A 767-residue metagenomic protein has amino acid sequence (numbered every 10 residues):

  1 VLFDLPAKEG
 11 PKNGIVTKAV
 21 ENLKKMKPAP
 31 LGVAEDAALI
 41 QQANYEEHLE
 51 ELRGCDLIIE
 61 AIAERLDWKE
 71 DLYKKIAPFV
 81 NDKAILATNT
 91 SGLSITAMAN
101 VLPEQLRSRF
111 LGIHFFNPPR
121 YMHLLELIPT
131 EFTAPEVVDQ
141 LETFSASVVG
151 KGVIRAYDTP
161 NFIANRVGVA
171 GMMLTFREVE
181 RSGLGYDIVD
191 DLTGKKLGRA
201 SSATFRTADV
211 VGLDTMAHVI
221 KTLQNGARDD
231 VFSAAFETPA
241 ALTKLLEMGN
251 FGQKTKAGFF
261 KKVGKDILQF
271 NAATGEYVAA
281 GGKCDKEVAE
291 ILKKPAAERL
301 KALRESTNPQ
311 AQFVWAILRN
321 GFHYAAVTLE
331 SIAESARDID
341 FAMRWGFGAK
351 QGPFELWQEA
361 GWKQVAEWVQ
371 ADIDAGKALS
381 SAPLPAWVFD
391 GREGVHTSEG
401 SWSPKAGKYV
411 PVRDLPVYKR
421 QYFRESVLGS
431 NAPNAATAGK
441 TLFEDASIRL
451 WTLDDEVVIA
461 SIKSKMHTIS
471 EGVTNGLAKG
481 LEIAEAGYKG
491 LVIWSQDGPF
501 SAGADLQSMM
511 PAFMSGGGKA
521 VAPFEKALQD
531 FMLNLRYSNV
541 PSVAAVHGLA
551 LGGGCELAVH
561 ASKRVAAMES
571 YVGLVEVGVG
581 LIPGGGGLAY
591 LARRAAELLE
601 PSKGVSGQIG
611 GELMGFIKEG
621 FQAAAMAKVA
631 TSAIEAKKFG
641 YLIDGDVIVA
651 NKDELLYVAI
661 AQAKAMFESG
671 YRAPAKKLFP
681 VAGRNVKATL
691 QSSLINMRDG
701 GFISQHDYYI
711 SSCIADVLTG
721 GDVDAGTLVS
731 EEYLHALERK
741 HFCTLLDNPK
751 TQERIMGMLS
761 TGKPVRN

Functional and structural regions predicted by a protein language model:
V1-G498, D505-V540, H547-L551, V559-A561 (+2 more regions): N-terminal glycine-rich phosphate-binding loop for ADP-containing cofactors
E556: Short alpha-helical segment that forms part of, or immediately flanks, the ligand-binding pocket in carbohydrate-active
